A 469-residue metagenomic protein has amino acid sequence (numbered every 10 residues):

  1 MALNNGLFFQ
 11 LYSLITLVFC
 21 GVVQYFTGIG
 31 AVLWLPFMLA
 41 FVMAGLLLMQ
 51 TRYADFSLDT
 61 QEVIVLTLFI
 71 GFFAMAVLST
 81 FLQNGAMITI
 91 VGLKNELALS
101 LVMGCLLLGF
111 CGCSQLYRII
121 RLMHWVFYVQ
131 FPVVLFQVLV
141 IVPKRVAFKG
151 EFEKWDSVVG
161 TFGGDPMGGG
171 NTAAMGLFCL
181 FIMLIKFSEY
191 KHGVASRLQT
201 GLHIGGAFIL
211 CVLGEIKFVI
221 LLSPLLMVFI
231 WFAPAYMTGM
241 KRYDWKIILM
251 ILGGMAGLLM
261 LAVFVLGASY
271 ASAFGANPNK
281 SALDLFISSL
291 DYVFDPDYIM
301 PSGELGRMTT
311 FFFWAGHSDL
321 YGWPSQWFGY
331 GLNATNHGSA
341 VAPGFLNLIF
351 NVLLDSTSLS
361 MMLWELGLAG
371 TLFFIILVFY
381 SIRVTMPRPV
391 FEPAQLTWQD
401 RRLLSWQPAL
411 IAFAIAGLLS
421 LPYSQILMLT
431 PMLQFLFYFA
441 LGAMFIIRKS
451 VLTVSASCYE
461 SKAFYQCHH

Functional and structural regions predicted by a protein language model:
M1-Y53, A74-L82: N-terminal signal-anchor transmembrane segment
F9-V18, Q199-I204, W364-E365, I375 (+2 more regions): Loop-to-helix entry and N-terminal half of a specific, functionally important transmembrane alpha helix in multi-pass
M38, E62-A76, G85-C111, R118-F127 (+1 more regions): Aromatic-anchored transmembrane helix interface
Q115-H124, V194-T200, T238-A256: Membrane-interfacial entry segments at the cytosolic side of transmembrane helices
I120-A147, P166-Y236: Alpha-helical transmembrane segments of multi-pass inner-membrane proteins
L139, W231-D295, L320-Y321: A membrane-periplasm/extracellular boundary helix in multi-pass inner-membrane enzymes that assemble envelope glycans
K144-K149, Y298-A369, T385-A394: Long extracytoplasmic/lumenal interhelical loops at the membrane interface of multi-pass membrane proteins
F181-I185, L377, P408-H469: Transmembrane alpha-helices of multi-pass inner-membrane enzymes
